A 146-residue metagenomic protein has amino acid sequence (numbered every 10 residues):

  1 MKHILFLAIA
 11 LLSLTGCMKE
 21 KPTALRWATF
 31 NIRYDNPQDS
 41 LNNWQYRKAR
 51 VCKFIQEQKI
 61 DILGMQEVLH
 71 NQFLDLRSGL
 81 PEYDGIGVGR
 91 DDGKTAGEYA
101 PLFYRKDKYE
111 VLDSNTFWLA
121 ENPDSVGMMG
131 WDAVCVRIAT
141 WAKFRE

Functional and structural regions predicted by a protein language model:
I4-S13: Sec-dependent N-terminal signal peptides
T15-L80, R90-E98: N-terminal, active-site-proximal structural segment of metallo-dependent hydrolase catalytic domains
I62-E146: Structured beta-strand-rich core segments of catalytic domains in phosphoester-bond hydrolases
